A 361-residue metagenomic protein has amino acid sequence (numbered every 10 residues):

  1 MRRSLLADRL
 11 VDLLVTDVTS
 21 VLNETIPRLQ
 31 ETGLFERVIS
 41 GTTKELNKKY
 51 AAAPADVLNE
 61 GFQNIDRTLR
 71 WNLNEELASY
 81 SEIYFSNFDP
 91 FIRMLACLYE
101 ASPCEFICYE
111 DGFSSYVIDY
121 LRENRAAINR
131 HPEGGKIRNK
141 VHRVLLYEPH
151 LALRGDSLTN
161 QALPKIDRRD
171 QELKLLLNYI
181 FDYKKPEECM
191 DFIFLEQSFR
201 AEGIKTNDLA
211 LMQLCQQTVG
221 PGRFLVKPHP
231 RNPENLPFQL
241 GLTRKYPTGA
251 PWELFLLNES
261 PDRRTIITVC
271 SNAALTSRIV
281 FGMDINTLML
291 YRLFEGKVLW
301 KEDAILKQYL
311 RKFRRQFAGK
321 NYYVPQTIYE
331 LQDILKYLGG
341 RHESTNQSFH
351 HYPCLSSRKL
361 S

Functional and structural regions predicted by a protein language model:
M1, V15-D17, Y84-F88, Y109-E110 (+5 more regions): Short His-Asn-centered micro-motif
M1-K136, A274: Active-site and donor-binding regions of nucleotide-sugar-utilizing enzymes
M1-R2, D8-E31, R263-Q326: C-terminal structured domain segments
T19-P27, I92-M94, S115-I118, A201-I204 (+2 more regions): Short, charged/polar "capping" segments at the starts of alpha-helices and the immediately preceding loops
Y109-I193: A nucleotide-sugar donor-handling region in carbohydrate enzymes
L177-F181, E188-N232: Conserved catalytic-core segment of nucleotide-activated headgroup transferases in glycan assembly
P230-L275, I279-V280: Donor nucleotide-activated moiety binding/catalytic core segment of transferases that use nucleotide-activated donors
L299-S361: Leloir-type glycosyltransferase catalytic cores
